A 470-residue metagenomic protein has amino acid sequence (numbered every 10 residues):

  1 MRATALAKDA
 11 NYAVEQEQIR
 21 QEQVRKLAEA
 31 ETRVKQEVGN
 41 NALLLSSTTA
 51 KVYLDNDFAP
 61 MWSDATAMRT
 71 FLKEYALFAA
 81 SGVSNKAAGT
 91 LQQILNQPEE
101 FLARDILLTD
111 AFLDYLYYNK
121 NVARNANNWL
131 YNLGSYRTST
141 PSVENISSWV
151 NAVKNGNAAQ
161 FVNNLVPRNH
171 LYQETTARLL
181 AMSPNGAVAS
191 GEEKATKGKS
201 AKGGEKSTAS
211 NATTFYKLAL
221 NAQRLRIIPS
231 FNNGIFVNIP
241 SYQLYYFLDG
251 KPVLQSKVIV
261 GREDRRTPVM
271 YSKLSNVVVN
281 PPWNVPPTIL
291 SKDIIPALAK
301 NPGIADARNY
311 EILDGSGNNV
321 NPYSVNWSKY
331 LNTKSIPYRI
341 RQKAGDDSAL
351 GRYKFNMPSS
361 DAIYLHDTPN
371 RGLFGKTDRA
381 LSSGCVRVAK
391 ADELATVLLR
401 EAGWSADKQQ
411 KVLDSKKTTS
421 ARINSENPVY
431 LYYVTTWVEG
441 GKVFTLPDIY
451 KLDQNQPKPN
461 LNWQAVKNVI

Functional and structural regions predicted by a protein language model:
M1-Q36, L113, L133, N151 (+1 more regions): Well-ordered beta-sheet/strand-loop patches within structured domains
M1-Y136: Cationic-aromatic interfacial patches
